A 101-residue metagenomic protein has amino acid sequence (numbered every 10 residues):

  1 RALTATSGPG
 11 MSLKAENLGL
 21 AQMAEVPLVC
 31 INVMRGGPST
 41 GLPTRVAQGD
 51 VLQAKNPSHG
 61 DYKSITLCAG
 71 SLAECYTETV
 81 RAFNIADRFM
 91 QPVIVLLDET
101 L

Functional and structural regions predicted by a protein language model:
R1-A54, L67-A86: Thiamine diphosphate
Q53-N56, I94: Catalytic cores of enzyme domains
P57-S64: Acidic/polar active-site rim loop that often engages polyanionic ligands
D61, R88-M90: Short gly/pro-enriched beta-turn/loop segments at secondary-structure junctions
M90-L101: Conformationally flexible catalytic loops at phosphate/diphosphate-handling active centers
